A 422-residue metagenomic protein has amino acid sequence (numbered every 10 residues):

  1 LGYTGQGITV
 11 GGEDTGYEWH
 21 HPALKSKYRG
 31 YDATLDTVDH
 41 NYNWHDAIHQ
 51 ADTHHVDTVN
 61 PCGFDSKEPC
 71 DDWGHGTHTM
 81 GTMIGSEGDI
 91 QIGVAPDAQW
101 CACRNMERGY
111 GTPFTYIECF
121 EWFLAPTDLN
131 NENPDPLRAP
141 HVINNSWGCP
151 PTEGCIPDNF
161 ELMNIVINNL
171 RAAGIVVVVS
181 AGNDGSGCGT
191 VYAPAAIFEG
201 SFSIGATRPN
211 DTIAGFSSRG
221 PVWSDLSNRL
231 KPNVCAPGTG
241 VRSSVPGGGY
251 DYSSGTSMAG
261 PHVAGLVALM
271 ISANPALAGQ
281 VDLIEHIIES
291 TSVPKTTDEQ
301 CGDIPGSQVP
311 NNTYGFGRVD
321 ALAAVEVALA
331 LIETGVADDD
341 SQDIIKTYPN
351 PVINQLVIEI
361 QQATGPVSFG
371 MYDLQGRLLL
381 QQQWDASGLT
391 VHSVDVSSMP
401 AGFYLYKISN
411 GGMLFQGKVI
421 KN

Functional and structural regions predicted by a protein language model:
L1-T115, N133-H141, R171-G174, A196-S201 (+3 more regions): Subtilisin-like serine protease catalytic core
D14, G182, G255, N350: Active-site glycine-centered loops adjacent to acidic/histidine catalytic or metal-binding residues that shape
Y17, I84-G88, E121-D128, G148 (+8 more regions): Sec-exported extracytoplasmic/periplasmic mature domains
H20-R29, G93-V94, T112-F114, G154-P157 (+4 more regions): Short, solvent-exposed loop/turn and secondary-structure capping segments
T79, F120, P136-V245, E289-S292: Catalytic-core segments of hydrolase enzymes
M80-M83, C101-G109, T190, G238-V309: Hydrolase catalytic cores
N133-N144, S272-G335, D339: C-terminal subdomain of the subtilisin-like protease fold in secreted/lumenal serine endopeptidases
D339-Y348, V352-N422: C-terminal outer-membrane/trafficking sorting elements
